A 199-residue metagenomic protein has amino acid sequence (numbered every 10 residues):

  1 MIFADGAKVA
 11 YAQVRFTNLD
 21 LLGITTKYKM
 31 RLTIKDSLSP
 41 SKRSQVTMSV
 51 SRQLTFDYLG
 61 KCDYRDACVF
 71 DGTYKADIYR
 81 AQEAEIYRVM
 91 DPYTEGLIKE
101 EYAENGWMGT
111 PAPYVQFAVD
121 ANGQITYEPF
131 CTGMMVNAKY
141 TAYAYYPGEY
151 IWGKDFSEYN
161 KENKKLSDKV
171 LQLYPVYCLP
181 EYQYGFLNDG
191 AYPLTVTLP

Functional and structural regions predicted by a protein language model:
M1-I2, P40: Extracellular/luminal ectodomains and secreted, surface-exposed scaffolds of diverse proteins
I2-V9: Short proline/glycine- and polar residue-rich coil/turn motifs
V9, Y28-R31: Short beta-strand segments enriched for Tyr within beta-sheet-rich domains, predominantly fibronectin type III
V9-R15: Exposed aromatic-hydrophobic patches
T17-L19, T33-S37: Beta-strand-rich extracellular modules
D20-K29: Short glycine/proline/serine/threonine-rich loop/turn segments at secondary-structure transition edges
S37-M48, Q183-L187: Beta-sandwich strand segments
S51-P199: Ser/Thr/Gly/Pro-rich, low-complexity flexible regions
